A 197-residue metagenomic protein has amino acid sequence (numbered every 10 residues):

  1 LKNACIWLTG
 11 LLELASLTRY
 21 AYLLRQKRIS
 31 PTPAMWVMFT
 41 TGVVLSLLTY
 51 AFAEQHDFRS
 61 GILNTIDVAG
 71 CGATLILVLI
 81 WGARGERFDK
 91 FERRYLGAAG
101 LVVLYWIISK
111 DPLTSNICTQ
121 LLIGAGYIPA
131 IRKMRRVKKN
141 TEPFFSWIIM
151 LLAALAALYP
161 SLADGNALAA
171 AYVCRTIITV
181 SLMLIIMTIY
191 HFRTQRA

Functional and structural regions predicted by a protein language model:
L1-A197: Alpha-helical membrane-protein topology signature
